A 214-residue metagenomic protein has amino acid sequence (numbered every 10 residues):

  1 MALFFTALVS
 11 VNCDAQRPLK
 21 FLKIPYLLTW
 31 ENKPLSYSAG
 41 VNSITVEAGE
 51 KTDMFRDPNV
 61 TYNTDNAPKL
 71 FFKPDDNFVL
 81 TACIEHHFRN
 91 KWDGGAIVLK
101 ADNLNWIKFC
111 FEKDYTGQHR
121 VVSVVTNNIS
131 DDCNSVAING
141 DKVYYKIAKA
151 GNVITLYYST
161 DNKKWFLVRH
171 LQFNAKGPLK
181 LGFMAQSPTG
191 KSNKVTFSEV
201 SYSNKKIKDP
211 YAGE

Functional and structural regions predicted by a protein language model:
M1-P18: Bacterial Sec-dependent N-terminal signal peptides
Q16-E214: Extracellular glycan-recognition regions
